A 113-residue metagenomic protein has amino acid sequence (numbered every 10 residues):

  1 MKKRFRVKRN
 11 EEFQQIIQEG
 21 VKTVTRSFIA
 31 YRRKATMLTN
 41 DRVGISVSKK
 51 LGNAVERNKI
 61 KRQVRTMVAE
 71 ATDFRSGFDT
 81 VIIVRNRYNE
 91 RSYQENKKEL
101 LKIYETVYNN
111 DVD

Functional and structural regions predicted by a protein language model:
M1-D113: Positively charged, solvent-exposed patches that mediate nucleic-acid binding
